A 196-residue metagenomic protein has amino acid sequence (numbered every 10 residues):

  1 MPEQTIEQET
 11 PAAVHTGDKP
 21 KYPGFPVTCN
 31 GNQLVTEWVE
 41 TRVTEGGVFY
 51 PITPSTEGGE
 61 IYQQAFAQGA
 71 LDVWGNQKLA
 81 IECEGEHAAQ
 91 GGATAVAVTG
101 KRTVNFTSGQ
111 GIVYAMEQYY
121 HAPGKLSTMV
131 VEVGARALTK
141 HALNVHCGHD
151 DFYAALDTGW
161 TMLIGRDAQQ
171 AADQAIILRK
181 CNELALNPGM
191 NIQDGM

Functional and structural regions predicted by a protein language model:
M1-A154, G159, I176, G195: Thiamine diphosphate
M162-M196: Structural signature of the thiamine diphosphate
